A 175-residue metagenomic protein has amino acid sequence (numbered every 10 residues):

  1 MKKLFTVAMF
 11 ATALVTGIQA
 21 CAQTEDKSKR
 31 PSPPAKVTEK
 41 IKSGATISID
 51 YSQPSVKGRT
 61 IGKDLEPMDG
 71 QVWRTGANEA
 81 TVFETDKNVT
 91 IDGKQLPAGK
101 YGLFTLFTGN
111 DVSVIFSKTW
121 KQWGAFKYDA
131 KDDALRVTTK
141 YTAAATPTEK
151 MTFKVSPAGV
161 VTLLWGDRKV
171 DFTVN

Functional and structural regions predicted by a protein language model:
M1-E25: Bacterial Sec-dependent N-terminal signal peptides
K2, G44, Y101, G109 (+1 more regions): Solvent-exposed, well-ordered amphipathic alpha-helical segments that flank/support binding or catalytic loops
G17-Q19, A98, A158: A generic alpha-helix preference that emphasizes hydrophobic side chains
C21-T38, T85-V89, K94-G99: Short, charged N-terminal helix-start/capping segments
Q23-R74, Q122-N175: Primarily secretory-pathway and cell-envelope proteins
W73-Q122: Mid-length scaffold segments of soluble, non-membrane domains
